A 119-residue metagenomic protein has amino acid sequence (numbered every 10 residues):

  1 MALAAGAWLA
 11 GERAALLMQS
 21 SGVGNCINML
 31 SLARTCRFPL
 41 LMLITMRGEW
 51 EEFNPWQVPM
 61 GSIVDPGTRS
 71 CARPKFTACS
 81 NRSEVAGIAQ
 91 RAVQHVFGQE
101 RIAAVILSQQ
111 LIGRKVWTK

Functional and structural regions predicted by a protein language model:
M1-E49: Thiamine diphosphate
A5, I27-N28, E52-P55, K115-T118: Short, well-ordered secondary-structure micro-motifs
A14, L40, K75-F76, A103: Hydrophobic beta-strand scaffold residues
M18-S20, I44-M46, C71, A78-N81 (+1 more regions): Fold-independent oxyanion-binding glycine-rich loops and adjacent beta-strand/coil segments at enzyme active sites
G24-C26, A33, Q99-K119: Glycine/aspartate-rich loop-and-adjacent alpha/beta segment that forms the canonical ThDP
A33-A72: A mid-sequence interfacial segment
E49-F53, E84-G87, I112-V116: Short, well-ordered, mixed-charge alpha-helical segments that flank or form enzyme active sites
W56-R91, H95-G98: Conserved thiamine diphosphate
